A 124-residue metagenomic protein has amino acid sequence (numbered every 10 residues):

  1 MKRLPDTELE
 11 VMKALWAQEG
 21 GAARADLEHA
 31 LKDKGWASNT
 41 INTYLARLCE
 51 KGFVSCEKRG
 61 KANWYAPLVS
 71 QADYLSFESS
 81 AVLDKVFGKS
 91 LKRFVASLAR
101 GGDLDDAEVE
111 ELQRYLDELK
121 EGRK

Functional and structural regions predicted by a protein language model:
K2, L15-G21: Short helix-capping/hinge SLiMs at alpha-helix to coil transitions
R3-T7, R59-E78: Short, cationic-aromatic polyanion-contact patches
L9-A14, D26: Pre-recognition alpha-helix immediately N-terminal to the DNA-recognition helix within helix-turn-helix or winged-helix
G21-A30: Short acidic, hydrophobic short linear motifs in intrinsically disordered regions
N42-A46: Short, hydrophobic-biased segments on the C-terminal half of alpha helices that form "recognition helices"
G52: Glycine-centered, phosphate/nucleic-acid-interacting loop/turn motifs that mediate DNA/RNA or nucleotide
F77-G122: Amphipathic alpha-helical dimerization/coiled-coil segments that flank or bridge DNA-binding/regulatory modules
